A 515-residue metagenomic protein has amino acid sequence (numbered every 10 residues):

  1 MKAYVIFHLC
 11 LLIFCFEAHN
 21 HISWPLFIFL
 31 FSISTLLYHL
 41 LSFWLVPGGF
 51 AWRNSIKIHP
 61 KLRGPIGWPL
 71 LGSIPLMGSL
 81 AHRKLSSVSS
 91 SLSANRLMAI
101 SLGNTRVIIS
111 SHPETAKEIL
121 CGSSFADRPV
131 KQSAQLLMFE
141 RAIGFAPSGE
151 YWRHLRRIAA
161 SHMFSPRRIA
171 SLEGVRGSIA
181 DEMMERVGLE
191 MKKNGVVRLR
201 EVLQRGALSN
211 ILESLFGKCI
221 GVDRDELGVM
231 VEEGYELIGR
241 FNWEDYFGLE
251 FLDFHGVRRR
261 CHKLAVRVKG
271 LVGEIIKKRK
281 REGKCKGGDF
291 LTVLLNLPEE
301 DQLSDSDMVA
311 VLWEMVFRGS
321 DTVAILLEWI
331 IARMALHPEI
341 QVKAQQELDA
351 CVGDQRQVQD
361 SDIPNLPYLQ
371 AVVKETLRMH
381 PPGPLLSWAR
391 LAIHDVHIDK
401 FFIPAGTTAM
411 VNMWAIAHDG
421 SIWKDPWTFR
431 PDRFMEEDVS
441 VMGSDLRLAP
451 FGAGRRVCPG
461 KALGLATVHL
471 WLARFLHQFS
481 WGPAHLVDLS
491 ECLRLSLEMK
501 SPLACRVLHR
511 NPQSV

Functional and structural regions predicted by a protein language model:
K2-M138, E150, H154, G177-E185: N-terminal membrane-proximal hinge/A-helix region immediately C-terminal to the signal-anchor transmembrane segment
K2-T35, A180, D349-C351, D445-R447 (+1 more regions): Cytochrome P450 proximal C-terminal region
I58-L62, L76-S79, A146, F164-L172 (+10 more regions): Conserved, non-catalytic sequence blocks in retroelement Pol enzymes and Pol-derived host proteins
G72-A94, G270, Q359-F401, G420 (+1 more regions): Conserved cytochrome P450 K-helix E-x-x-R motif and the immediately C-terminal K′/meander segment
R128-L136, A170-L327, K343, D360-S361 (+1 more regions): Cytochrome P450 heme-thiolate monooxygenase catalytic core
T322-I340, Q345-E347, A462-H477: Cytochrome P450 catalytic-core helices
A344, T376, I403-G406, F429 (+3 more regions): Hydrophobic, well-ordered secondary-structure elements that form the walls of internal hydrophobic environments
V411-V439: Conserved cytochrome P450 K-helix/beta-meander segment immediately N-terminal to the heme-binding cysteine loop
